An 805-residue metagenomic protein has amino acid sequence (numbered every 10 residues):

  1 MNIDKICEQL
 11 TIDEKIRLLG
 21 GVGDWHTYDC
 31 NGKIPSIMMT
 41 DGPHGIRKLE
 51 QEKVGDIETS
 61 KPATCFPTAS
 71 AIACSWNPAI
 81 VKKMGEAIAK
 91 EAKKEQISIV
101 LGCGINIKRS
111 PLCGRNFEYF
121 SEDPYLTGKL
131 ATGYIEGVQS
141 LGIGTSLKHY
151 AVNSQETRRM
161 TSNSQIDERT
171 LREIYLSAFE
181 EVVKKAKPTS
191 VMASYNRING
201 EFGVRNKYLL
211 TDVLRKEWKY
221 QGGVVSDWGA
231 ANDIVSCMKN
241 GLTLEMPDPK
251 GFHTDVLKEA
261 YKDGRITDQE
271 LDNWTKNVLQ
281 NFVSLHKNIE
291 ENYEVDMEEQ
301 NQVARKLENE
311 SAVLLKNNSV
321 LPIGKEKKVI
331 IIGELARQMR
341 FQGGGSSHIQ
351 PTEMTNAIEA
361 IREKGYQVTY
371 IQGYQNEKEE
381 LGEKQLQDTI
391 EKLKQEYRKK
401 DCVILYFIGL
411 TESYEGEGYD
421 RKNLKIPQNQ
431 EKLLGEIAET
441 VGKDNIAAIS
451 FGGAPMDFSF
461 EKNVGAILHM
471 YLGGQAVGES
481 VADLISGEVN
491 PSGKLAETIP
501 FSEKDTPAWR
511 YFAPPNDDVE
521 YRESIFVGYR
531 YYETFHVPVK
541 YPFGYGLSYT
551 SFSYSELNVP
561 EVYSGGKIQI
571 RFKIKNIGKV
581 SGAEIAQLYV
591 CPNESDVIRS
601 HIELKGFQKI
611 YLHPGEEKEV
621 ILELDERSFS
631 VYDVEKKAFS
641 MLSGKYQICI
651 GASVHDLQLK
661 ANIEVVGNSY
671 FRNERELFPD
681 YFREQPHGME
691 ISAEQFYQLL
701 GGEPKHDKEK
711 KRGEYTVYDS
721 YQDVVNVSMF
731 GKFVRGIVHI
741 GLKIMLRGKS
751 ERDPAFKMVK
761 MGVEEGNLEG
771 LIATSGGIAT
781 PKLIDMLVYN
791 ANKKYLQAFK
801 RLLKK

Functional and structural regions predicted by a protein language model:
M1-S630, K645-I650, V654, V734 (+3 more regions): Glycoside hydrolase catalytic-domain context in secreted enzymes
E626-N673: Terminal connector regions
V654, A661-K732: Charged, amphipathic alpha-helical linkers/stalks
Q698-K805: Long, low-hydrophobicity ectodomains and other hydrophilic envelope-associated domains
